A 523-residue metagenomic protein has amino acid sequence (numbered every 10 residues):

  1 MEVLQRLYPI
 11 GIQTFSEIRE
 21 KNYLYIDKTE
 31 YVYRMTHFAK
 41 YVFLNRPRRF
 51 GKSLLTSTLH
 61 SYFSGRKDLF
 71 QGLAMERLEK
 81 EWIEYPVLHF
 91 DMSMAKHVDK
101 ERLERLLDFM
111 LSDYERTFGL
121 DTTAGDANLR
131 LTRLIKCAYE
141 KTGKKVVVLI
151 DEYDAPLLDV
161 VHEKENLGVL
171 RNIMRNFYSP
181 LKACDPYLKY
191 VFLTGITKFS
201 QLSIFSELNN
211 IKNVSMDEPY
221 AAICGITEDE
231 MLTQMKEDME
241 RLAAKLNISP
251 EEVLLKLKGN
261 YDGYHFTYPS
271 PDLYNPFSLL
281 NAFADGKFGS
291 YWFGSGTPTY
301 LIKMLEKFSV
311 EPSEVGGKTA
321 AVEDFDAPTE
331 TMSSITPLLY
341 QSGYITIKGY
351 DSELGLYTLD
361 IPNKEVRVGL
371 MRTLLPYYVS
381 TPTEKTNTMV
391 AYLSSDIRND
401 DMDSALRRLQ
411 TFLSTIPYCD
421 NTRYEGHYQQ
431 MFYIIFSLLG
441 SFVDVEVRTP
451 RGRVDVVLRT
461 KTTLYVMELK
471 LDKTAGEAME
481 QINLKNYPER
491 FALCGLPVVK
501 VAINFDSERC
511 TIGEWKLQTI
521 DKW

Functional and structural regions predicted by a protein language model:
M1-Y424, L439: Phosphate-binding site recognition
V147, T463-Y465, V499: Structural motif
G168-N172, L471-P488: Mg2+/Mn2+-dependent nuclease catalytic core
F177-C184, P337-I345, Y433-S437, Q481-V501: Metal-dependent nuclease catalytic cores in nucleic-acid-processing enzymes, especially RNase H-like/related
F432, V454-L471, K485: Conserved catalytic cores of phosphodiester-cleaving nucleases, focusing on short active-site segments
I435-T449: A short acidic/basic microdomain associated with nuclease active sites
P450-V454, L496: Short beta-strand or tight-loop elements that sit immediately N-terminal to catalytic metal-binding acidic residues
R490, L496-W523: Domain-level recognition of nuclease-like catalytic cores that cleave nucleotide substrates
